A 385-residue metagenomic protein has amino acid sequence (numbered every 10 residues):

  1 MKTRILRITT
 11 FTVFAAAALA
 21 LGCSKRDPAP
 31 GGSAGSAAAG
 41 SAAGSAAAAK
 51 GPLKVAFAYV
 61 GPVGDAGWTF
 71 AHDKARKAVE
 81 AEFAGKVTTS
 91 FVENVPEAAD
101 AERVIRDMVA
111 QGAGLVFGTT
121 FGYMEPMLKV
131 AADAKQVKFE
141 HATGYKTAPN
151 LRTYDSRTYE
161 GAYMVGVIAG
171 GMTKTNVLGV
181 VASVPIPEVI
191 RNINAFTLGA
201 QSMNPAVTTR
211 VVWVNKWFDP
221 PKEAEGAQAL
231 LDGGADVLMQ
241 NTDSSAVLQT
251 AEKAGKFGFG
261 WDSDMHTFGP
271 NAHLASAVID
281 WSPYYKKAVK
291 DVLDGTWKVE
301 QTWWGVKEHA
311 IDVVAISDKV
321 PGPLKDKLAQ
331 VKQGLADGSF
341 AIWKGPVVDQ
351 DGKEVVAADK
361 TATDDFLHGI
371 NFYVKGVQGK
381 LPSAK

Functional and structural regions predicted by a protein language model:
M1-T12: Bacterial N-terminal signal peptides that target proteins for export
L6, A29-G31: Short amphipathic alpha-helical "recognition" segments used for binding
V13-A16, A34: Repetitive helical segments and hydrophobic/amphipathic motifs
A18-A20: Bacterial Sec-type N-terminal signal peptides, specifically the leucine/valine-rich hydrophobic h-region
C23-D27: Bacterial signal peptide processing site
G31, A39-K385: A residue-level marker of the well-folded mature domains of exported/periplasmic proteins
